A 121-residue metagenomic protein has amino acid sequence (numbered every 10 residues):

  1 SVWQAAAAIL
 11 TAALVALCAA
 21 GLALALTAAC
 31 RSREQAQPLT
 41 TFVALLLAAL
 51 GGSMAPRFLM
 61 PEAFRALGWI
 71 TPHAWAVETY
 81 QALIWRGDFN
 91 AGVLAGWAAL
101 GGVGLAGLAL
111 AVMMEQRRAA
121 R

Functional and structural regions predicted by a protein language model:
S1-R121: Membrane-spanning alpha-helical segments of multipass transporters and channels
